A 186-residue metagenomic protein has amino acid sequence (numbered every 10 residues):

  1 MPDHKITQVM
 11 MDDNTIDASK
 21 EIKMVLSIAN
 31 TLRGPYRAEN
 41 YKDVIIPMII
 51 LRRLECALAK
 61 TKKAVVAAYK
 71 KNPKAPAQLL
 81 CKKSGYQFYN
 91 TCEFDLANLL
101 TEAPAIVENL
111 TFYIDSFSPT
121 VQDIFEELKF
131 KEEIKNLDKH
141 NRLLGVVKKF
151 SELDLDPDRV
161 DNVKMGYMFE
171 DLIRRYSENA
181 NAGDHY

Functional and structural regions predicted by a protein language model:
M1-Y186: Non-catalytic, mostly N-terminal accessory regions of nucleic-acid modification and defense proteins
